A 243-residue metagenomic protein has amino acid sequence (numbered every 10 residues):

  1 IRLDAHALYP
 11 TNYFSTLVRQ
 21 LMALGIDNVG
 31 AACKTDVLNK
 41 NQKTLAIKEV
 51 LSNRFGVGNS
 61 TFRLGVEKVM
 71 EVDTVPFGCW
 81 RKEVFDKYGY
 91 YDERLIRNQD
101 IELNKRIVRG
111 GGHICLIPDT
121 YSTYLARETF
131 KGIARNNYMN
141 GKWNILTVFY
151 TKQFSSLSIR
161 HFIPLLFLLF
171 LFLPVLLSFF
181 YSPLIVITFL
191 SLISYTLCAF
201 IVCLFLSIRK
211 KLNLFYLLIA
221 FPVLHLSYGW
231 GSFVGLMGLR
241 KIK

Functional and structural regions predicted by a protein language model:
I1-L8: Short beta-strand-to-loop acidic/aromatic patch adjacent to the donor-nucleotide binding site
T11-L45, E49: Conserved donor NDP-sugar-binding/catalytic core segment of glycosyltransferases
N12, T16, L45, E102-R106 (+4 more regions): Alpha-helical elements of Rossmann-like donor-binding domains used by nucleotide-donor carbohydrate transfer enzymes
A31-V37, I47-E71, V75-F77, D86: Short, flexible, basic/aromatic active-site loop/helix in glycosyltransferases
V37, D92-S155: Catalytic donor/gating beta->alpha subdomain of glycosyltransferases that bind UDP-sugars
N59-E83, I96, E102, S122 (+2 more regions): A recurrent flexible, glycine/aromatic-enriched loop bordering the glycosyltransferase active site that acts as
R160-L165: Select subsegments of transmembrane alpha-helices in polytopic membrane proteins, especially boundary-proximal
L166-R240: Membrane-embedded multi-pass helical conduit in multi-pass membrane proteins, especially envelope-biosynthetic
